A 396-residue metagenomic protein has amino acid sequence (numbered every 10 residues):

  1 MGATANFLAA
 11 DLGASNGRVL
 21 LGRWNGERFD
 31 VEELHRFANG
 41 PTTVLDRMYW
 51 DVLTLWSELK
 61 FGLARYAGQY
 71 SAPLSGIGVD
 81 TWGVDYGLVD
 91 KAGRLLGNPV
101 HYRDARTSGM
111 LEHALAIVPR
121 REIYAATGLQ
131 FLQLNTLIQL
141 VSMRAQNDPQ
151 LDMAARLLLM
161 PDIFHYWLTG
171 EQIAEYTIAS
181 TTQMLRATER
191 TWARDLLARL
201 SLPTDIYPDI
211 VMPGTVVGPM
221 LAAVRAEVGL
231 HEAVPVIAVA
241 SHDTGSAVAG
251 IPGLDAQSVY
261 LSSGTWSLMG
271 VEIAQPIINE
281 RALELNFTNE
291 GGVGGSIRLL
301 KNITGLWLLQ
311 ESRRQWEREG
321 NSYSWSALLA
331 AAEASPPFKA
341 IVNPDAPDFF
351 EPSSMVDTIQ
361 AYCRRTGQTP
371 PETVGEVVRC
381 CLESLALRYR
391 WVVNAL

Functional and structural regions predicted by a protein language model:
M1-G97, A125, M153, R225-A226 (+1 more regions): N-terminal glycine/serine-rich phosphate-binding loop of ATP-dependent small-molecule kinases, especially carbohydrate
G2-T4, L8-A9, L21, S108 (+6 more regions): Active-site core segments that coordinate phosphate-bearing ligands/cofactors across diverse enzyme families
N16, M212-M220, S241, S267: Glycine-rich phosphate-binding loops at beta-strand->alpha-helix junctions
R36-F37, V100-T107, A179-S180, T265-S267: Short, acidic/turn-prone active-site loops that include or flank metal/cofactor- and phosphate-binding residues
N39-R47, E122-I123, I173-S180, P203-T204 (+1 more regions): Gly-rich Lys/Arg/Thr-decorated short loops/hinges at beta-loop-alpha junctions or inter-strand turns that position
V44, A64, G68-Y102, T127-T136 (+4 more regions): Short beta-strand-loop/turn "lid" adjacent to the catalytic site in phosphate-handling enzymes
A198-P213: A conserved helix-loop-beta module that forms one wall/lid of the active-site cleft in ATP-utilizing catalytic domains
